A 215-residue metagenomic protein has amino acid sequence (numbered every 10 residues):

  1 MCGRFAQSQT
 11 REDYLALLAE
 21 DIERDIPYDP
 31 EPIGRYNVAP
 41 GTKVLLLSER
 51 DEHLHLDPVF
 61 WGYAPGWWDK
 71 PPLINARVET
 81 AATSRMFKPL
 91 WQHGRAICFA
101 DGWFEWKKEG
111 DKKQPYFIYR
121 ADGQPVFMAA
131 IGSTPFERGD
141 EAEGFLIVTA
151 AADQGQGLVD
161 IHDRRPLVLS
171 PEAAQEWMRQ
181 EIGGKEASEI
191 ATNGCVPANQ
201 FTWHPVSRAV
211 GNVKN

Functional and structural regions predicted by a protein language model:
M1-N215: Short linear sequence motif anchored by a di-proline
